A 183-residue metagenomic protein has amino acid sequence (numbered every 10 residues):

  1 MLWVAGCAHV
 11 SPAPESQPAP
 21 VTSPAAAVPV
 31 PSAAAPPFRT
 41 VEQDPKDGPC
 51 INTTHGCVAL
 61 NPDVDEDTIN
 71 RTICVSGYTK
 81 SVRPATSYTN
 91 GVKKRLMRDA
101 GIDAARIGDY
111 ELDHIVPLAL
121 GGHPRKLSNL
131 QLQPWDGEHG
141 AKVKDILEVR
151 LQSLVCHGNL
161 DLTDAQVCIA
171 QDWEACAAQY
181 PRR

Functional and structural regions predicted by a protein language model:
A5-Y110, A119-R183: Nuclease and nuclease-like effector domains acting on nucleic acids or nucleotide cofactors
